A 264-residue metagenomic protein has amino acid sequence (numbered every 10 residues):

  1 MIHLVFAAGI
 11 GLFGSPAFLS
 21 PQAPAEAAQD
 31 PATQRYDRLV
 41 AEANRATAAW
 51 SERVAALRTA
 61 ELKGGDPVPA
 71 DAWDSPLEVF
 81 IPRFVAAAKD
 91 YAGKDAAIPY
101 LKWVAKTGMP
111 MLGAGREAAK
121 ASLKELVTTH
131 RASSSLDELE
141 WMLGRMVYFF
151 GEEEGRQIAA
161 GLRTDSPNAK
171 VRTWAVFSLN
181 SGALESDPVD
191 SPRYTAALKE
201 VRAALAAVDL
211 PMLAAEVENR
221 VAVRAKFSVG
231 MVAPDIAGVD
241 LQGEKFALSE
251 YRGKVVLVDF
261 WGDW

Functional and structural regions predicted by a protein language model:
M1-A17: Bacterial N-terminal signal peptides
Q22-E78: N-terminal leader/linker segments that initiate helical-solenoid repeat arrays
T47-A48, A105-G113, L143-Y148, L179-P188 (+1 more regions): Specific register positions within alpha-helical solenoid repeats of the TPR/Sel1-like families, i.e., one
P69, K102-T164: Alpha-helical adaptor scaffolds
F80, G93-P99, R116-K120, R131-M142 (+4 more regions): Generic helix N-cap/helix-start motif at coil->alpha-helix transitions
I81, A114-K124, E152-A160, P188 (+2 more regions): Amphipathic alpha-helical scaffolding segments comprising HEAT/armadillo-like alpha-solenoid repeats
E185, V189-R252: N-proximal helix/coil linker or "cap" segments that precede and/or mark the start of modular domains
F246-W264: Short active-site neighborhood of thiol/selenol oxidoreductases, capturing the structured segment around
